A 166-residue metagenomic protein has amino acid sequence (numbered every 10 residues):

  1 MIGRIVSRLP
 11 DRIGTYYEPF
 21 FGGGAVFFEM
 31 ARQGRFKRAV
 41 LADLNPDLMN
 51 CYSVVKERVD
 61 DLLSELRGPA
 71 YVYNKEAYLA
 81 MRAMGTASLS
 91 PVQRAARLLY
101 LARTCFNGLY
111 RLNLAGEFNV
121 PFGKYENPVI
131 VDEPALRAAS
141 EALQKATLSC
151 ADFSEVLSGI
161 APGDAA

Functional and structural regions predicted by a protein language model:
M1-I2, D11, K56-A166: SAM-dependent nucleic-acid methyltransferase catalytic core
S7, R12-G85: SAM cofactor-binding core of SAM-dependent methyltransferases, primarily the Rossmann-like beta-alpha-beta module
